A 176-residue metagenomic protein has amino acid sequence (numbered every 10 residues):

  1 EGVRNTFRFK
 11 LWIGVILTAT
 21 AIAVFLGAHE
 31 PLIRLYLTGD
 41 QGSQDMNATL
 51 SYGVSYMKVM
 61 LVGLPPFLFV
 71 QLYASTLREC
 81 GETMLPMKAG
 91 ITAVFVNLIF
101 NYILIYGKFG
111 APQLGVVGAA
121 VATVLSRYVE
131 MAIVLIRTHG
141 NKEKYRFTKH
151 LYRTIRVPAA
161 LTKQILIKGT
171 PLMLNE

Functional and structural regions predicted by a protein language model:
G2-I16, T20, V24, A28 (+3 more regions): Interfacial transmembrane-helix starts/ends
R8, V54, T83-M84, V116-V117: Residues that define the loop-to-transmembrane-helix transition and helix capping in multi-pass membrane transporters
L11, I16, T20-V24, V96-F100 (+1 more regions): Transmembrane-helix signature of multi-pass solute transporters
G14, M57-M60, L64, E82 (+2 more regions): Residue-level recognition of transmembrane alpha-helices in multi-pass small-molecule transporters/permeases
T20-V54: Short membrane-interface helical motifs at transmembrane helix boundaries in multi-pass membrane transporters
P66-G90: Membrane-interface junctions at transmembrane-helix termini in multi-pass inner-membrane proteins
V94-A132: Membrane-interface helix-loop junctions in multi-pass transport and translocation proteins
A120-T123, A132-E176: Interhelical loop/hinge segments that connect adjacent transmembrane helices in multipass membrane
